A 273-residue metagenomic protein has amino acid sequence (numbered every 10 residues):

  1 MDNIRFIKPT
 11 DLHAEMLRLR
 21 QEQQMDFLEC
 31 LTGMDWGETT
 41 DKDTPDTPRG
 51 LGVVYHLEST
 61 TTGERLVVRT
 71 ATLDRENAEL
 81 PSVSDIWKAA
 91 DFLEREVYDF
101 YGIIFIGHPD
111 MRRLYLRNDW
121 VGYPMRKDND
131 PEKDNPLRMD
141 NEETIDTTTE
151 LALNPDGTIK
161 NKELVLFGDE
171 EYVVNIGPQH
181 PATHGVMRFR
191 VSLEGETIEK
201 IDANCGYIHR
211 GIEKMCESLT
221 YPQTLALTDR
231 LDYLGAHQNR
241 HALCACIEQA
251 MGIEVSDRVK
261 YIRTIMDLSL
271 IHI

Functional and structural regions predicted by a protein language model:
M1-T197: Terminal low-complexity/charged segments
E199-I253: A surface-exposed, charged beta-strand/loop segment in the N-terminal or early-internal portion of soluble proteins
K260: Metallocofactor- and cofactor-centric catalytic cores in central/energy metabolism, strongly enriched
I271-I273: Conserved small/polar residues in nucleotide/adenosyl-binding loops
